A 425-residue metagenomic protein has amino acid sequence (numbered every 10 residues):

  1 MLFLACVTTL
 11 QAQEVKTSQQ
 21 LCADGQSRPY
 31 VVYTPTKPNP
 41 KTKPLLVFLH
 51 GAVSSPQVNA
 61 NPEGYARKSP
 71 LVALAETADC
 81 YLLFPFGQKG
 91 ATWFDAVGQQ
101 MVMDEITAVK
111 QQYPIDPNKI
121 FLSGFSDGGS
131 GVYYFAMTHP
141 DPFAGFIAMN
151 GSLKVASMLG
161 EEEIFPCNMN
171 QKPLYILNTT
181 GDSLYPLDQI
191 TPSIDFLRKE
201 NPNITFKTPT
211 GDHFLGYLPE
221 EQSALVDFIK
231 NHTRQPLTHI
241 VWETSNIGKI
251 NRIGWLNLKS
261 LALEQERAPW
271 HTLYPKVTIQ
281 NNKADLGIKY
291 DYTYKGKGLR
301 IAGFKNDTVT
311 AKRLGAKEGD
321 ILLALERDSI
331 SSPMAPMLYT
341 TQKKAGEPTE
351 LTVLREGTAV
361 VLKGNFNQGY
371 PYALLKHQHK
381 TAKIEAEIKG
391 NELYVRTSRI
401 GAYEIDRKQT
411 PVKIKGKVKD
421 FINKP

Functional and structural regions predicted by a protein language model:
L10-L45, D127, K417, F421-P425: A domain-start/cap signature at the N-terminus of enzymes
S27, K199-I204, P209-G298, K317-E318 (+3 more regions): Alpha/beta-hydrolase-fold serine-hydrolase catalytic core, especially in secreted/extracellular enzymes
T36-T42, A91-D127, M137-F143: Gly/Ser-rich "nucleophile elbow"/oxyanion-hole loop immediately N-terminal to the catalytic nucleophile in hydrolases
P38-W93, V155-A156: Short substrate-entry loop that stabilizes the transition state in hydrolases
S55, Q111, N118-N170: Primarily recognizes the serine-hydrolase "nucleophile elbow" in alpha/beta-hydrolase and SGNH/GDSL folds
M169-N170, Y175-N178, D182: Short beta-strand/loop motif that positions the catalytic acidic residue of the alpha/beta-hydrolase fold
T180-I204, Q409: Active-site-adjacent alpha-helix of alpha/beta-hydrolase-fold enzymes
A311-P333: Conserved PDZ fold ligand-binding element
